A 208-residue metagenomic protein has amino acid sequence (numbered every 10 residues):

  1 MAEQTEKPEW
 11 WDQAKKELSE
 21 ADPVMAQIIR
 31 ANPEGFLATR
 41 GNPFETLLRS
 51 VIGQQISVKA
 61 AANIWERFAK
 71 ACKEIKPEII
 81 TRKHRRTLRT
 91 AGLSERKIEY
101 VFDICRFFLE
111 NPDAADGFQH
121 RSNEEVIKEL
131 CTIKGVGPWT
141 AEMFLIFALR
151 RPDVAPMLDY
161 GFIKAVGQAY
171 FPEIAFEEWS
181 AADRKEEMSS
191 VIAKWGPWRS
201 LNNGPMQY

Functional and structural regions predicted by a protein language model:
M1-P43, K194: Intrinsically disordered, low-complexity, charged terminal extensions of DNA damage-control enzymes
W11, N32-E34, S50, A69-K70 (+1 more regions): A short, structure-level motif marking secondary-structure boundaries and short turns
Q13, E17, N63-E66, K70 (+1 more regions): Intrinsically disordered, compositionally biased low-complexity regions
E34, G53, S57-A61, K70-E74: Short helix-loop boundary/capping segments at the starts of domains
P43-V51, H84-T87: Glycine-/proline-rich flexible loop or hinge segments
R49-I64, T90-R96, N202: A short secondary-structure junction motif
F68-Y208: Catalytic cores of DNA base-excision repair glycosylases
